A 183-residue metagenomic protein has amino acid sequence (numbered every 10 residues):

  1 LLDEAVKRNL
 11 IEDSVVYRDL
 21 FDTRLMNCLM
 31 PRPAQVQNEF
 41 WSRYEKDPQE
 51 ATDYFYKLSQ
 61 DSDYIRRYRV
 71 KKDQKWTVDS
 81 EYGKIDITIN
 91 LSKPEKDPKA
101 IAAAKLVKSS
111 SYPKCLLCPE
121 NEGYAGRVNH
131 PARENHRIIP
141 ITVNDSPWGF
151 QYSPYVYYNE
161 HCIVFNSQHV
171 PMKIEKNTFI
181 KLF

Functional and structural regions predicted by a protein language model:
L1-N177: Active-site microenvironments that recognize anionic phosphate/pyrophosphate groups
K181-F183: Short, intrinsically disordered, charge-balanced linker/junction segments flanking boundaries in proteins
